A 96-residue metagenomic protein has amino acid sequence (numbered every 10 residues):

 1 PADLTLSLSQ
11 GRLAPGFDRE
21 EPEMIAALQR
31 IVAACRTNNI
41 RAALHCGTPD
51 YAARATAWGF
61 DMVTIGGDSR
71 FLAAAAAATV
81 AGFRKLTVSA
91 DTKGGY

Functional and structural regions predicted by a protein language model:
P1-Y96: Expand to "…catalyze enediolate/carbanion chemistry for C-C bond making/breaking, isomerization, decarboxylation
